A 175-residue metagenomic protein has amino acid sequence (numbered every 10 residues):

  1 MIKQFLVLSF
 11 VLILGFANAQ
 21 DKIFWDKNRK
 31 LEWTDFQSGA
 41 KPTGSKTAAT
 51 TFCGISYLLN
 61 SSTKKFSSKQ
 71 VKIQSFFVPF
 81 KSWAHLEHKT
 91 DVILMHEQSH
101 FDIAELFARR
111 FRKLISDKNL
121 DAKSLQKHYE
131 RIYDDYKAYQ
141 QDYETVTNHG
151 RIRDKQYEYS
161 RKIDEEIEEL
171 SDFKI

Functional and structural regions predicted by a protein language model:
M1-F24: Bacterial Sec-dependent N-terminal signal peptides
L6-L8, H85, R109, K123: A structural preference for long, well-packed, hydrophobic secondary-structure segments
D21-S67, F77, L120-I175: Metalloprotease/metallohydrolase-associated module, dominated by Zn2+-dependent proteases
F76, F80-F111: Mid-length scaffold segments of soluble, non-membrane domains
H88-D91, N119-K123: Short, surface-exposed loop/turn segments at secondary-structure junctions
F101, L114, Y139: Short alpha-helical functional segments enriched in proximate histidine and acidic residues
A104-L120, E130: A short beta-strand-loop micro-motif that forms or neighbors metal/cofactor- and ligand-binding patches at active-site
